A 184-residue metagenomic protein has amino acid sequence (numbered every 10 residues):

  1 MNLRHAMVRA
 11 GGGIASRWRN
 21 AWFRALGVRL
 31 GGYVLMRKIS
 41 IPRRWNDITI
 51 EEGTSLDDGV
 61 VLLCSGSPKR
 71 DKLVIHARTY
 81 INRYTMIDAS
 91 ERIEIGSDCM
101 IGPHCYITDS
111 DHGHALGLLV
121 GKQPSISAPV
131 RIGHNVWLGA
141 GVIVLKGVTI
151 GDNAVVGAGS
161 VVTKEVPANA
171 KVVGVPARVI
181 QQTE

Functional and structural regions predicted by a protein language model:
M1-D47: Extended, small-residue-rich solenoid/repeat segments and analogous flexible loops that form exposed scaffolds
V28, P129-V130, V148: Short coil-to-beta microelement around the adenine-binding A-loop and adjacent beta1/P-loop entry of ABC ATPase
S40-V144, V175-P176, T183-E184: Flexible, glycine/small-residue-enriched loop-and-beta-strand segment within the central core of proteins
G66-P68, T149-G151, V166: Extended beta-solenoid/beta-helix repeat architectures
V148, S160, V166, V175: Short beta-to-alpha loop/turn elements within the nucleotide-binding domains of ABC transporters
K164, Q181: Short helix N-cap motif at coil->helix boundaries in the Bergerat
V172: Conserved active-site beta-strand element of glycosyltransferases/polysaccharide synthases
